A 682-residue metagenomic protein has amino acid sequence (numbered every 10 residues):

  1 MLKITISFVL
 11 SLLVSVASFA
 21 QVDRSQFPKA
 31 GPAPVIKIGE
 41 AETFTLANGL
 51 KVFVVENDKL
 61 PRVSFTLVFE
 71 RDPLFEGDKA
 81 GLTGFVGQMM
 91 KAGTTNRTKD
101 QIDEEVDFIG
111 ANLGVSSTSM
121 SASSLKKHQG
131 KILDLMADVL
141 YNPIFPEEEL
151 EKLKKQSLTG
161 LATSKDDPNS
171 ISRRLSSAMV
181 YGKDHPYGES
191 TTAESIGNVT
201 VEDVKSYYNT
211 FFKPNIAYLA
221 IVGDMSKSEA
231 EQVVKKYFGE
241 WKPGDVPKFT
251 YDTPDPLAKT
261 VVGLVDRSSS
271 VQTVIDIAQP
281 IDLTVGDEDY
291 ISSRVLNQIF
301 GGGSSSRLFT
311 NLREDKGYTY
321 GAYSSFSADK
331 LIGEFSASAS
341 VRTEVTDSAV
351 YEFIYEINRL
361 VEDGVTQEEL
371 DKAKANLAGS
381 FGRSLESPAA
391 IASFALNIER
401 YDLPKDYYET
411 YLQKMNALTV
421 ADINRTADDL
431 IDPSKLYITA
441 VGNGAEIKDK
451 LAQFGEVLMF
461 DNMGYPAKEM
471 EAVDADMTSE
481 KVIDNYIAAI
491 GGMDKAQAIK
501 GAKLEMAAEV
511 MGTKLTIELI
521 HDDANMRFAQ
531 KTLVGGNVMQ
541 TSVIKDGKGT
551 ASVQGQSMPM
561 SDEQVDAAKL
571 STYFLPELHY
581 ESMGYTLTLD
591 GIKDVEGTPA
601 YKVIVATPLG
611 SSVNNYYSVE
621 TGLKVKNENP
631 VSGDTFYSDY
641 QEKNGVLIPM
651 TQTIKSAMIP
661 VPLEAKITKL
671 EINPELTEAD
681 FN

Functional and structural regions predicted by a protein language model:
Q21-Q26, S164-K213, V234, Y323 (+3 more regions): Scaffold signal of the M16-like zinc-metallopeptidase fold and its non-catalytic homologs
V22-K29, Y218-L283, G442, K448-A472: An aromatic/glycine/proline-enriched structural segment found at the starts of mature extracellular/organellar domains
S64-K126, D166, P186-S190, G302-Y318: M16/MPP (pitrilysin/insulinase) zinc-metallopeptidase core fold and M16-derived inactive scaffolds
G93-N96, S124-K154, T284, S327-S384 (+1 more regions): M16/insulysin-pitrilysin zinc metalloprotease superfamily fold
S195, D474-K481, A488, D546-S612 (+4 more regions): Flexible, processing/modification-adjacent segments and terminal tails in exported/periplasmic/extracellular proteins
D276-A278, G301-V341: A structural supersecondary motif
K481-Q556, Y585-L589, D594: N-terminal mature ectodomain segment of secretory-pathway/periplasmic proteins
G535, T598-F681: Gly/Pro-enriched, hydrophobic low-complexity segments that function as extracytoplasmic propeptides/linkers
